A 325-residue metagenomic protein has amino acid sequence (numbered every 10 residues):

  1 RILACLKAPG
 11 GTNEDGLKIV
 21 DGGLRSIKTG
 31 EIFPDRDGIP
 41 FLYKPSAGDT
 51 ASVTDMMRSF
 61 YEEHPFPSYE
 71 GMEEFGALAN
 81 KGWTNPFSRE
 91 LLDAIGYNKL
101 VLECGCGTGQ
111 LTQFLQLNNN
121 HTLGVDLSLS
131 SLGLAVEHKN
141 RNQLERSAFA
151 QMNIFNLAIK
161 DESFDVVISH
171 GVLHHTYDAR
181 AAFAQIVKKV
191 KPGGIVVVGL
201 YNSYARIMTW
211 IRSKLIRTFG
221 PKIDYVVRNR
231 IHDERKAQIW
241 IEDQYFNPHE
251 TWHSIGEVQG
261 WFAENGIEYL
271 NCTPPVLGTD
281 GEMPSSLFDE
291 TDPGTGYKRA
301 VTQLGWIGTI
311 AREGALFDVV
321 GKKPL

Functional and structural regions predicted by a protein language model:
R1-F66: N-terminal auxiliary segments of SAM/dcSAM-dependent transferases
G71-N98: Conserved alpha-helix/loop element of class I SAM-dependent methyltransferases that forms part of the SAM/SAH-binding
T108-N119: Conserved SAM-binding loop of SAM-dependent methyltransferases across substrates and taxa, primarily the Class I
Q143-F155: Conserved SAM-binding strand-loop segment of SAM-dependent methyltransferases
F155-V166: A short acidic, Gly/Pro-enriched loop at the edge of an enzyme's catalytic core that lines a small-molecule cofactor
R180-P192: A short glycine-rich, Lys/Arg-flanked "PGG" loop and its adjoining helix->strand segment in the class I
I195-V226: Conserved class I S-adenosyl-L-methionine
E234-L325: Rossmann-like AdoMet/SAM-dependent catalytic core
